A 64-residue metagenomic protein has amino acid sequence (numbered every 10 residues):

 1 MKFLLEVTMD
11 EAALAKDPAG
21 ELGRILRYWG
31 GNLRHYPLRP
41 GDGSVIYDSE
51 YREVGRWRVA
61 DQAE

Functional and structural regions predicted by a protein language model:
M1-R24, Y28: N-terminal acidic leader/helix
F3-E6, D10, H35-P40, Y47-D48: Long protein-protein interaction modules used by eukaryotic assembly/scaffold proteins
R24-L38: A short, charged, amphipathic alpha-helix used as a generic interaction element across diverse proteins
P40-E64: Short, mixed-charge low-complexity intrinsically disordered segments
